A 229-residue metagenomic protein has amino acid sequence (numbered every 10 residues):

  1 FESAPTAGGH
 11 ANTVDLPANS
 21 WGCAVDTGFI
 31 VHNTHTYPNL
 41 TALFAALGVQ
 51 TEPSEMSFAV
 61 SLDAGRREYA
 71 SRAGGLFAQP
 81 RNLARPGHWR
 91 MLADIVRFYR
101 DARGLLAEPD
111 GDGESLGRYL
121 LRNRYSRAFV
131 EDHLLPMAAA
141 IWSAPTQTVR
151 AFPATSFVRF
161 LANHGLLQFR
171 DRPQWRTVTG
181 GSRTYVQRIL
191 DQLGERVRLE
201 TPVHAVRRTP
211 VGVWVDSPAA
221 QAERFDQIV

Functional and structural regions predicted by a protein language model:
F1, V203, E223-V229: Short hydrophobic core segments
F1-P17: Glycine-rich FAD pyrophosphate-binding loop
T13-L40: N-terminal glycine-rich dinucleotide-binding loop that anchors FAD/FMN and/or NAD(P) in oxidoreductases
S20, A64-R66, P218-A220: Glycine-centered tight beta-turn/hairpin loop motif at sheet-sheet or coil-to-beta transitions
A24, Q50, R196-R198: Conserved beta-strand segments of alpha/beta enzyme cores
T34-R159: Mobile amphipathic helical/loop "lid" adjacent to a hydrophobic cofactor/ligand pocket
R159-S217: Helical element adjacent to the flavin cofactor pocket in flavoenzyme catalytic cores
